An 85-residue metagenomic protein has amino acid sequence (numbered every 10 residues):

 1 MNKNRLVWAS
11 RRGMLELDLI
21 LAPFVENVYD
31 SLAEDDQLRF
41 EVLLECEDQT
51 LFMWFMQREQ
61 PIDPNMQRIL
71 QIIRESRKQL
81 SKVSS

Functional and structural regions predicted by a protein language model:
M1-S85: Positively charged, polar, low-complexity stretches
